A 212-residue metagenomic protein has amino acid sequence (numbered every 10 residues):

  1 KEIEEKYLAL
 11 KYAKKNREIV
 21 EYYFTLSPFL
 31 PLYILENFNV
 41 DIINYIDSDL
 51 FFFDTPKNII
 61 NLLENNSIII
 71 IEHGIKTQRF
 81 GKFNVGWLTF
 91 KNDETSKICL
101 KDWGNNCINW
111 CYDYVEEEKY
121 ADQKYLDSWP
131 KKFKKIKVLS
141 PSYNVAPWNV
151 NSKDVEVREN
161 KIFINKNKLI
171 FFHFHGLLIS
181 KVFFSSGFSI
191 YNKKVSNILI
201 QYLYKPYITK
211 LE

Functional and structural regions predicted by a protein language model:
K1-N37: Active-site-proximal specificity loops/subdomain of glycosyltransferases
I3, G74, K91-T95, L177: Short loop segments at secondary-structure junctions
F24-G81, L88-F90: GT-A fold catalytic core of metal-dependent nucleotide-sugar glycosyltransferases, centered on the diacidic
I46, F83-N84, N167-K168, F172: Residues that flank catalytic or metal-binding motifs in active/ligand-binding sites
R79-F90, C111-Y114, E118-K119: A recurrent flexible, glycine/aromatic-enriched loop bordering the glycosyltransferase active site that acts as
T95-S180, F184, Y202: Catalytic core and acceptor-binding pocket of nucleotide-sugar-dependent glycosyltransferases
S196, I200-L203: Long, compositionally biased charged/polar accessory segments in the mid-to-C-terminal portions of proteins
L211-E212: C-terminal functional modules
